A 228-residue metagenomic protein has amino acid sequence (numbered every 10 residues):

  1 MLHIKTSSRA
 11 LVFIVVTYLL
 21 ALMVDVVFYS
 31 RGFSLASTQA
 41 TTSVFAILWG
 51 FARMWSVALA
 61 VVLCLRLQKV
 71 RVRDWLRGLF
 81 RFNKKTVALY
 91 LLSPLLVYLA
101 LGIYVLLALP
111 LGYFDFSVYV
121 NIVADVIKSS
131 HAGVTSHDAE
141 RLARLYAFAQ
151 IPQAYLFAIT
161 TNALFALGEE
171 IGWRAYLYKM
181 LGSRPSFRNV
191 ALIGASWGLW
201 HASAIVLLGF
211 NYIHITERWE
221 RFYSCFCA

Functional and structural regions predicted by a protein language model:
L2-A166, I193: Specific transmembrane helices
I151-A228: Transmembrane helix-loop-helix hairpins at the membrane interface of multi-pass integral membrane proteins
